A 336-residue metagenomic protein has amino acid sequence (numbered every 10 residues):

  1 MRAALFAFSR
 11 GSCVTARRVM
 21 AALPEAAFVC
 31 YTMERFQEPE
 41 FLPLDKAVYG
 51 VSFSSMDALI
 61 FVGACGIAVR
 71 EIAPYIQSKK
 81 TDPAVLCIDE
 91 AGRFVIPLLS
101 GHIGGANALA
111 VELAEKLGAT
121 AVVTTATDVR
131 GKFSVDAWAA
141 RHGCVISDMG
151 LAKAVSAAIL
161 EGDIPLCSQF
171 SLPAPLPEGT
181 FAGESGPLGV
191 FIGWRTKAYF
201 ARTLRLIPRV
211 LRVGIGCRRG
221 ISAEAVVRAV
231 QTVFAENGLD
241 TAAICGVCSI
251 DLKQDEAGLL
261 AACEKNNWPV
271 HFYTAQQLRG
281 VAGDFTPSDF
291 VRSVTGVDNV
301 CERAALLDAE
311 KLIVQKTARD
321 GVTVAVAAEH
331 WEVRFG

Functional and structural regions predicted by a protein language model:
M1-L5: Extreme N-terminal starter segment of soluble prokaryotic enzymes
A7-S9: Glycine-rich adenosine-cofactor-binding loop
G11-A26, F36, L42-P43, V51-N107 (+4 more regions): Conserved mixed alpha/beta catalytic, RNA-binding, or beta-rich assembly cores of soluble enzyme, regulatory
V29-Y31, V122, H271-Y273: General small-molecule cofactor/ligand-binding pocket signal
D45, A106, G296-N299: Amphipathic coiled-coil/heptad-repeat helices and related helical stalk/stem segments that mediate oligomerization
A47-V48, A68, N299-V300: Short phosphate-binding loop-to-helix
K153-G183, G283-R319, A327: Long, charged alpha-helical interface segments
Q231, A242, I250-R303, A309-L312 (+2 more regions): C-terminal non-catalytic interaction/assembly regions of soluble proteins
